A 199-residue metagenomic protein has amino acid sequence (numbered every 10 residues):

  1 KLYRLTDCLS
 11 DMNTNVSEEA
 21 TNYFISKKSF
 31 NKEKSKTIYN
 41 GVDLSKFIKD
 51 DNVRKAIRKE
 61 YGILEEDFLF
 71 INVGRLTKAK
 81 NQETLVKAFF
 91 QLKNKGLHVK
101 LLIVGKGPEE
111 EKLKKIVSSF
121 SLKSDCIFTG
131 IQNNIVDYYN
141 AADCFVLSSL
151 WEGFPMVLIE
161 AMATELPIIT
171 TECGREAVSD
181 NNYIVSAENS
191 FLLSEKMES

Functional and structural regions predicted by a protein language model:
K1-V16, N22, K28-F30: A conserved, positively charged/aromatic
E19, G41: Carbohydrate-associated surface elements
I48-I63, L69: A short helix/loop element that forms part of the nucleotide-sugar donor recognition site in Leloir-type
F68-Q91, L97, L101, P108-K115 (+2 more regions): A conserved mid-protein helix/loop that constitutes part of the nucleotide-sugar donor-binding site
K114-G130: Nucleotide-activated donor-binding/catalytic signature segment of Leloir-type glycosyltransferases, i.e., the conserved
I131, L150: Aromatic "clamp/platform" in nucleotide-sugar-dependent glycosyltransferases that forms part of the donor/acceptor
P167-T170: Short hydrophobic beta-strand element within catalytic cores of glycosyltransferases and related nucleotide-activated
Y183-E195, S199: Conserved acidic donor-binding segment of nucleotide-sugar-dependent glycosyltransferases
